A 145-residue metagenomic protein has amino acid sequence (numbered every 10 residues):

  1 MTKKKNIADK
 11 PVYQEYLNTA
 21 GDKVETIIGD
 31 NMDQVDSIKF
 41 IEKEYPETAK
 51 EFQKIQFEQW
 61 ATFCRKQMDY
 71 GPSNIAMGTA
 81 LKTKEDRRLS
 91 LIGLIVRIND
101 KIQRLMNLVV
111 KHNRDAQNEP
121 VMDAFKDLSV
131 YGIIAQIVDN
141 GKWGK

Functional and structural regions predicted by a protein language model:
T2-K145: Intrinsically disordered, low-complexity regulatory regions that flank transcription factor DNA-binding cores
